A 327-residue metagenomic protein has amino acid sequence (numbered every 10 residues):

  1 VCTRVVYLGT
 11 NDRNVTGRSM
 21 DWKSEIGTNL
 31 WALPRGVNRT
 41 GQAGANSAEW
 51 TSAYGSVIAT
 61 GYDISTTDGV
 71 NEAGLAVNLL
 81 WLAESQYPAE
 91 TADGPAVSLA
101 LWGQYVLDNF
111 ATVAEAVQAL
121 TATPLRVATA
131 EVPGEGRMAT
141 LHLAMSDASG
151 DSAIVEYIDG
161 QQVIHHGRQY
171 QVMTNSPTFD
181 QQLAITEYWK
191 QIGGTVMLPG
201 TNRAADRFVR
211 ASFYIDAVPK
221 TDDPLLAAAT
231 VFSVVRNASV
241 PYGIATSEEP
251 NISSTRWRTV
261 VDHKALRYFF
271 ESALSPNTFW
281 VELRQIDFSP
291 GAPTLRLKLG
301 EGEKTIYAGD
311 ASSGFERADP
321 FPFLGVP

Functional and structural regions predicted by a protein language model:
V1-G94, A122, V127, E131 (+2 more regions): A contiguous strand-loop segment
V1-V15, A128-T140, A148-G150, Y170-P327: C-terminus-biased signal that marks the final domain/tail of proteins
G17, L79, V155-E156, F269-E271: Beta-strand residues in well-ordered beta-sheet regions across diverse protein folds
W22-S24, A83-S85, G160-Q162, L274-T278: Short, surface-exposed beta-strand-loop junctions and turns on beta-sheet-rich folds
E25-L30, Y87-T91, I164-R168, F279-Q285: A short, polar/proline- and glycine-enriched secondary-structure boundary/capping micro-motif
L75, L80, E84, A89-A100 (+1 more regions): Acidic/His-rich structured neighborhood in mature extracellular/periplasmic domains
A96-A130, P224-V234: Proteins synthesized as precursors that undergo proteolytic processing into mature forms
